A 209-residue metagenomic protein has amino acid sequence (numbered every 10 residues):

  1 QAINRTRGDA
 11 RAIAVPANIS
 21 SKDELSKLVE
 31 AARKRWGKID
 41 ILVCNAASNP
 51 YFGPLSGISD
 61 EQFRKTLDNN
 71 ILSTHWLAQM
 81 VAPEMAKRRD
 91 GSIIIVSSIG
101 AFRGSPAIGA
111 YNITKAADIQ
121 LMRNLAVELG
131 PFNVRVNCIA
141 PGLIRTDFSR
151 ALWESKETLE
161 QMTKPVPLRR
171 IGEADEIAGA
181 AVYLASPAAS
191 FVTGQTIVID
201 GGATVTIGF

Functional and structural regions predicted by a protein language model:
N49-F52, R103, V182, T193-F209: Short C-terminal tail/terminal secondary-structure segment of NAD(P)H-dependent dehydrogenase/reductase domains
G53-L55, S59-L67, M162: Substrate-binding pocket helix/loop in short-chain dehydrogenase/reductase
L55-S56, R103-G109, P131-F132, R169 (+1 more regions): Active-site loop immediately N-terminal to the catalytic Tyr-X3-Lys motif of short-chain dehydrogenase/reductase
A78, T114, M122: Active-site helix of classical SDR
P83, V127-P131, S190: Alpha-helical segment proximal to the catalytic Tyr-Lys
S98: Residue(s) in the substrate-gating loop at a strand-loop-helix junction that position the organic substrate next
V166-I177, A188: A conserved structural motif in NAD(P)-dependent oxidoreductases
